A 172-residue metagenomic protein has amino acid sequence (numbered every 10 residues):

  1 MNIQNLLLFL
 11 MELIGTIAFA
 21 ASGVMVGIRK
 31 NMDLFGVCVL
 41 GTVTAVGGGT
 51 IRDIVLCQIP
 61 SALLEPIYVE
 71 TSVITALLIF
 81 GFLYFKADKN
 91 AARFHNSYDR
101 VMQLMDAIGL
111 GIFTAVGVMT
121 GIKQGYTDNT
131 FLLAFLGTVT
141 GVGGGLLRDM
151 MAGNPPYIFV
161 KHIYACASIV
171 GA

Functional and structural regions predicted by a protein language model:
M1-L7, I54-L64, V118-L132: Helix-coil boundary and interhelical linker segments in multi-pass alpha-helical membrane proteins
N5-L7, L13-G15, V69-V73, L78-M119 (+1 more regions): Helix-termini ("caps") and immediately adjacent flexible loops/tails, especially at membrane-solvent interfaces
L7-A45, D53: The feature marks the first
L8, V37-A45, L64-S72, A76 (+5 more regions): Alpha-helical transmembrane segments of multi-pass membrane proteins, especially transporters and channels
T16-V24, A45-V46, T50-I54, S72-F85 (+5 more regions): Transmembrane alpha-helical segments of multi-pass membrane transport proteins and ion-pumping complexes
M25-R29, I122-Y126, P155: Juxtamembrane transmembrane-helix termini
K30-L34, L56-E65, A87-D99, Y157-F159: Interfacial helix-loop-helix linkers and transmembrane-helix boundary segments in multi-pass membrane proteins
T50-V69, M119-G121, L147-C166: Extended, folded domain segments that form the structural surfaces/walls around functional sites
